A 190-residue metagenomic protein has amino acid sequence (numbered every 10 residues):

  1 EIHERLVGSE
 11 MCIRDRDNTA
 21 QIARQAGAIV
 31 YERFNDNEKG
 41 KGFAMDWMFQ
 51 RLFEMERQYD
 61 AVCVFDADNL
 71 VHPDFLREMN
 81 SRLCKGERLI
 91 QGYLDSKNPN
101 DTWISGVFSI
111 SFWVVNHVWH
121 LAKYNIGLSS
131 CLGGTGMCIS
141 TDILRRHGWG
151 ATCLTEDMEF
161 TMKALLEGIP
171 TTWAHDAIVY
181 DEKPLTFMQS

Functional and structural regions predicted by a protein language model:
E1-G8, I13: Single conserved hydrophobic/aromatic residue that forms the stacking wall/gate of nucleotide- or nucleobase-binding
I13-T19, N35-N37, L70: A conserved acidic beta->alpha catalytic loop
D17-N18, F65-R82: Acidic donor-binding/catalytic loop of UDP-sugar-dependent glycosyltransferases, especially processive GT2
E32-F34, E38-R57, D74-L154: Long helical/loop segments within the catalytic core of UDP-sugar-dependent glycosyltransferases, especially the large
V62: Short aromatic/hydrophobic "clamp" motif used to bind/position activated sugar donors
D66-L70, G150, A164: The conserved acidic donor/metal-binding loop of glycosyltransferases
L154-F160: Acidic donor-binding loop at a coil-to-helix junction in glycosyltransferase catalytic cores that engages
T161-V179: Catalytic donor-sugar/metal-binding loop of nucleotide-sugar-dependent glycosyltransferases
